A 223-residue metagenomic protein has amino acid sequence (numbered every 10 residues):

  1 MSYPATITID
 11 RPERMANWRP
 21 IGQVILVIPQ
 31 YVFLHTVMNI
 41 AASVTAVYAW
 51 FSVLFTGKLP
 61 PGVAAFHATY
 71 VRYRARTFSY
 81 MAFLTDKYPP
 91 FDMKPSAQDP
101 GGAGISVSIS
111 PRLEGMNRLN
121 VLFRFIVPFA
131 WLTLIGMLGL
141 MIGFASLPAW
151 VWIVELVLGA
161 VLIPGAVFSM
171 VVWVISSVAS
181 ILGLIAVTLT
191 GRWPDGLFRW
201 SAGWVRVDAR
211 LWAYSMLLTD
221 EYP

Functional and structural regions predicted by a protein language model:
M1-P223: Membrane-proximal intrinsically disordered regions of secretory-pathway and membrane-system proteins
